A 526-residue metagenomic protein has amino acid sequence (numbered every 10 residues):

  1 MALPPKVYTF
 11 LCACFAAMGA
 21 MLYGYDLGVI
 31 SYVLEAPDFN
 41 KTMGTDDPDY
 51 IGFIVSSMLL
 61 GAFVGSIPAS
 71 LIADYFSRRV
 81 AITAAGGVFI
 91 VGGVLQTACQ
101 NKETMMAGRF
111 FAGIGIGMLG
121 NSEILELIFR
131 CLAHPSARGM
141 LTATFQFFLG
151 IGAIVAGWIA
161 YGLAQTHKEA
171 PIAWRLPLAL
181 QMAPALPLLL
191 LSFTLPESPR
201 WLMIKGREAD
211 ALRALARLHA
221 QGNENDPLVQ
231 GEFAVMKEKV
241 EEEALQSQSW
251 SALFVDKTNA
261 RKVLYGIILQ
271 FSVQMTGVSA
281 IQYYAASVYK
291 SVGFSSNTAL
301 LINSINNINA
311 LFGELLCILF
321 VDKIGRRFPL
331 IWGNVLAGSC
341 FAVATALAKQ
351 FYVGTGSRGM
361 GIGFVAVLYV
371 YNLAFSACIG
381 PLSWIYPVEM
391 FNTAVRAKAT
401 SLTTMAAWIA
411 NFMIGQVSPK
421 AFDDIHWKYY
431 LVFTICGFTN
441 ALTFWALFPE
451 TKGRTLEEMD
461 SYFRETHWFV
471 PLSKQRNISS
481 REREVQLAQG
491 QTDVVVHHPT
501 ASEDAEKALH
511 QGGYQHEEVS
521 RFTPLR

Functional and structural regions predicted by a protein language model:
M1-H219, A234, E238-R526: Alpha-helical transmembrane bundle of multi-pass membrane proteins
L218-G231: Short intracellular "coupling" helices and adjacent cytoplasmic loop segments at the cytosolic face of multi-pass
